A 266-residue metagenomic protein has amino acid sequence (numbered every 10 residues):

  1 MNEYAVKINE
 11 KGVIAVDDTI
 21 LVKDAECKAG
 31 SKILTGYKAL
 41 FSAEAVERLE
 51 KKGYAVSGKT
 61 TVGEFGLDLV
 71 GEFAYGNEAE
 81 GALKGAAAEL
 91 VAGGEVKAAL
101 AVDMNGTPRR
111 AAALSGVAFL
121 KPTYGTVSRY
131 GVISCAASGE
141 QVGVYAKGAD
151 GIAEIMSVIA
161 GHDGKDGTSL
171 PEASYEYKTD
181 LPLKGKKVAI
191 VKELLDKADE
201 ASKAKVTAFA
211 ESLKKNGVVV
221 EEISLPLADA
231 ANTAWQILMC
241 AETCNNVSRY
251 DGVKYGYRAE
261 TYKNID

Functional and structural regions predicted by a protein language model:
M1-A43, R48, K52, T61-D68 (+4 more regions): Short, well-ordered alpha-helical
E3-E10, K121-A204: A short helix-breaking turn/cap at a secondary-structure junction
K11-K32, P182-K187, I237-D266: Short helix-loop capping/hinge segments that flank enzyme active sites or metal/cofactor-binding pockets
S42, E50-I159: Short glycine/serine-rich loop segments
L49, I152, V188, L213 (+1 more regions): Residue-level signal for inorganic ion chemistry
T60-G63, V219-W235: Short connector loops at secondary-structure junctions
V70-N77, T233-N246: Charged, often glycine-rich, active-site loop that binds/positions anionic groups
A198-P226, D251, G256-T261: Acyltransferase
